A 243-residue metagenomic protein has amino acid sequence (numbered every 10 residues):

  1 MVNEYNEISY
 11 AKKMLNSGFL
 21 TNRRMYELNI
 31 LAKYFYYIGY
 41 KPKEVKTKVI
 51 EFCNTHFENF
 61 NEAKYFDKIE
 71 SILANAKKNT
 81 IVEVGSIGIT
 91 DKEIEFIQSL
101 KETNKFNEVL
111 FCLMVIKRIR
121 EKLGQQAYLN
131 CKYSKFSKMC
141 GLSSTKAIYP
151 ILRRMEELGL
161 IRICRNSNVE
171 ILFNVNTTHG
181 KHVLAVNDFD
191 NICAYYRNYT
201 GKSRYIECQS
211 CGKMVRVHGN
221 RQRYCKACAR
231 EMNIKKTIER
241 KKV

Functional and structural regions predicted by a protein language model:
M1-N104, Q125-A127, Y133-Y196, A229-R230: Modules that initiate DNA replication and primer synthesis
N107-R120: Detector for short helical micro-motifs
S203-Y205, Q222: Residues immediately within or flanking Cys/His clusters that coordinate Zn2+ in small zinc-binding modules
C208-G212, C228: Short Cys/His-rich metal-coordination motifs, predominantly Zn2+-binding knuckles/fingers
G219-M232: Cysteine-rich micro-motifs
A229-V243: Short metal-binding segments enriched for Cys and/or His
